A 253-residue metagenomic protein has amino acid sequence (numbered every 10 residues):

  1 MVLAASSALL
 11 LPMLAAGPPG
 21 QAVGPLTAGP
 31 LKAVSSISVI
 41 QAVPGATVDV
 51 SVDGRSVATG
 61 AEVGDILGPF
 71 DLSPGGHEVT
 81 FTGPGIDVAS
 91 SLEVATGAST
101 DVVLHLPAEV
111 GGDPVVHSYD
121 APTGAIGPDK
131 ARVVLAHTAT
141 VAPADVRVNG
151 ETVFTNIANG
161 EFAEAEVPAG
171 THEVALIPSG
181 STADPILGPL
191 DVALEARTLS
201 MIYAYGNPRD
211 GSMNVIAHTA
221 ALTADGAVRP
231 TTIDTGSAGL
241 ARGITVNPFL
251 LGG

Functional and structural regions predicted by a protein language model:
M1-L10: Sec-dependent N-terminal signal peptides
P12-G253: Intrinsically disordered, low-complexity polar regions and short flexible loop motifs
